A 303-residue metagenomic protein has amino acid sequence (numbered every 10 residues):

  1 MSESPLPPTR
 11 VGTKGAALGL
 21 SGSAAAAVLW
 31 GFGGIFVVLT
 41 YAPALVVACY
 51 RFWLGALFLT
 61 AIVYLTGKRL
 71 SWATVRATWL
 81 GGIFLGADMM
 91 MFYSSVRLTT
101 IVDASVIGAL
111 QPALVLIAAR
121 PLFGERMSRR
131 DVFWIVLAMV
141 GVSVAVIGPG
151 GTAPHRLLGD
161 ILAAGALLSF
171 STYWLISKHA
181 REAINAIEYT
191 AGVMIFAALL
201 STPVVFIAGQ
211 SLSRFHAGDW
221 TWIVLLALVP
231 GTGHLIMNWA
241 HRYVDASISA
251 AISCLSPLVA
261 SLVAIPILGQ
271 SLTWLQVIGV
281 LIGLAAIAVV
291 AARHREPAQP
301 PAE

Functional and structural regions predicted by a protein language model:
M1-C49, L80-I83, M91, T152-H179 (+3 more regions): Glycine-/small-residue-enriched transmembrane alpha-helix faces in small-molecule transporters and effluxers
S2-G12, R51-F52, I147-G148, D219-T221 (+1 more regions): C-terminal-most transmembrane helix of multi-pass membrane proteins
L18-A26, C49-Y50, G67-S94, F133-I135 (+3 more regions): Loop-to-transmembrane-helix transition segments
V28-G31, I35, W53, T60 (+11 more regions): Hydrophobic/small/kink-forming positions within alpha-helical transmembrane segments of polytopic membrane proteins
L29-F32, F36, Y64-D103, I107-G108 (+3 more regions): Specific transmembrane alpha-helical segments of multi-pass solute transporters/efflux pumps, especially DMT/EamA
V46-L57, Y93-R126, D131, A163-A166 (+1 more regions): Specific alpha-helical transmembrane segments that line the substrate/conduction pathway and gating interfaces
L59, L85, A118, M127-P149 (+4 more regions): Hydrophobic transmembrane alpha-helices of multi-pass small-molecule transport proteins
A104-L110, I176-A198, P230-P266: Helix-helix packing/entry segments at the starts of transmembrane helices
